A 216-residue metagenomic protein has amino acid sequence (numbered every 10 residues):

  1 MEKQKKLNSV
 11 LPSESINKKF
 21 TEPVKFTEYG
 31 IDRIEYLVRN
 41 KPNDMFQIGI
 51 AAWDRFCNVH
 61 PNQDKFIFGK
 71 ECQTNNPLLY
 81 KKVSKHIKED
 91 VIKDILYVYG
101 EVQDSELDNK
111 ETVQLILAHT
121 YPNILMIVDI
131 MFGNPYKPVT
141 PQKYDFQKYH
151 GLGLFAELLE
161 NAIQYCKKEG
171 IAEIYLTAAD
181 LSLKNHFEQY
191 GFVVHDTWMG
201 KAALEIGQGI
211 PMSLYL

Functional and structural regions predicted by a protein language model:
M1-H150, E157, N161-Y175, S182 (+1 more regions): Non-catalytic substrate-recognition and accessory regions of acyl/acetyltransferase enzymes
F187: Active-site cradle of extracellular carbohydrate-active enzymes
